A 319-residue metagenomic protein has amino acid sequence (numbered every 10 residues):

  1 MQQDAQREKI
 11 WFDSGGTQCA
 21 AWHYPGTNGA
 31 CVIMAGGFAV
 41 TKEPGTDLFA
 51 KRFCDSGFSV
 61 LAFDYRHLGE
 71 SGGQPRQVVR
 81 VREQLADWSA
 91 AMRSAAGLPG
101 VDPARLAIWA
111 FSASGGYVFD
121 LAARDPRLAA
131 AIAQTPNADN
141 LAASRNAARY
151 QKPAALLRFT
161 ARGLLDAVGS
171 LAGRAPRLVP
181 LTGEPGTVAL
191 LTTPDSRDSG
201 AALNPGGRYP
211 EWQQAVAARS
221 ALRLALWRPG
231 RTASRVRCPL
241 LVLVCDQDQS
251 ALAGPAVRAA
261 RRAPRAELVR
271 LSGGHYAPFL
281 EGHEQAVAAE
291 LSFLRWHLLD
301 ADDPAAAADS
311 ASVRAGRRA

Functional and structural regions predicted by a protein language model:
M1-G26, L280: N-terminal cap/lid segment of alpha/beta-hydrolase-fold proteins
F38-K51, Y65, G254: The serine-hydrolase catalytic nucleophile loop
R52-G72: Conserved alpha/beta-hydrolase
V78-P99: Alpha/beta-hydrolase active-site loop
F119-A202: Alpha/beta-hydrolase-fold enzymes
V236, V242-V244: Short beta-strand/loop motif that positions the catalytic acidic residue of the alpha/beta-hydrolase fold
Q249-P255: Conserved alpha/beta-hydrolase "acid-adjacent" motif
G273-V287: Catalytic histidine-centered segment of alpha/beta-hydrolase-like enzymes
